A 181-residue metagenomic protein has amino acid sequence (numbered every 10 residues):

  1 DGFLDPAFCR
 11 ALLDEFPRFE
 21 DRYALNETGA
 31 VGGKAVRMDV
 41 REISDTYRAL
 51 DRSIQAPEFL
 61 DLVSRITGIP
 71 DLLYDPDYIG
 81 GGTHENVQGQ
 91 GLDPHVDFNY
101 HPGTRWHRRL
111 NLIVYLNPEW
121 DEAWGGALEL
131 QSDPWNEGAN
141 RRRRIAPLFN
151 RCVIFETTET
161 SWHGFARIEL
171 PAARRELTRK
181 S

Functional and structural regions predicted by a protein language model:
D1-I66: Non-heme Fe(II)/2-oxoglutarate
T28-V31, D77-T83: Short linear loop/turn motifs
T67, E85-P102: Conserved short histidine dyad/triad with adjacent acidic residue
P70-G80, W124: A short coil-to-beta-strand element that immediately follows conserved catalytic motifs
Y78, V87-D93, H107-R109, A123: Short connector loops at helix/strand junctions that flank enzyme active sites, especially segments positioning acidic
G81-T83, L112-V114, S181: A structural signal for short, well-ordered beta-strand segments
D97-R108, P118-S181: Catalytic core of Fe(II)/2-oxoglutarate
